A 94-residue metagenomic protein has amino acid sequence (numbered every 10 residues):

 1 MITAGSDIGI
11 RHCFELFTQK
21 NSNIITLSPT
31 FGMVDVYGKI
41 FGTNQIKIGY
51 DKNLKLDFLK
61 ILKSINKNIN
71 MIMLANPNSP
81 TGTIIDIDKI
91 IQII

Functional and structural regions predicted by a protein language model:
M1-N23: Phosphate-binding glycine-rich loop
S6-D7, F31, N76-P80: Short glycine-rich anion-binding loops that position phosphate/pyrophosphate groups of nucleotides and phosphorylated
I10, V34-D35, T81-G82: Glycine/Thr-rich phosphate-binding loops of Rossmann-like dinucleotide-binding domains
C13-E15, Y37-K39, I85-D86: Short amphipathic alpha-helical segments
L16-Y37: Conserved PLP-anchoring active-site segment centered on the Schiff-base-forming lysine
S28, K47-K52: Short beta->alpha connector loops at strand-helix junctions that form conserved, small/polar/Pro-enriched
F41-Q45: A short helix-loop-beta submotif of the ANL/AMP-binding
K52-I94: Active-site phosphate-binding strand-loop segment of PLP-dependent enzymes
